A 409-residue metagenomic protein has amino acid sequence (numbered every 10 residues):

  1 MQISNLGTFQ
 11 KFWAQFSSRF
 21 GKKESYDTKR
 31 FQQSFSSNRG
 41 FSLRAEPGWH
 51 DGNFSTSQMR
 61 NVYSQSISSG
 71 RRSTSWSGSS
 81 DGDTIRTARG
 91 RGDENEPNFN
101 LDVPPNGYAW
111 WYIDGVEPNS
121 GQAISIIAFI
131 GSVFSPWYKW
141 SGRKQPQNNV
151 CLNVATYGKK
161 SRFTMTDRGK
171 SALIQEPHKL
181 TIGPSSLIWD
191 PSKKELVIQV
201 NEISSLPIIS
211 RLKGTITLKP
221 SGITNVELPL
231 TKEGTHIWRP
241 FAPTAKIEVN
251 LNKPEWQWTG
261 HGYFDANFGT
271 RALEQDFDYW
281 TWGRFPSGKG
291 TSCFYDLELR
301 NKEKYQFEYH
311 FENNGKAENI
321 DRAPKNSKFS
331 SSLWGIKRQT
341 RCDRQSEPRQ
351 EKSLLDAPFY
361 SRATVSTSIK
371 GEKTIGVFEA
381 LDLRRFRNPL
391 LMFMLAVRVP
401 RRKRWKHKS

Functional and structural regions predicted by a protein language model:
M1-T8, F41-L43: Non-Sec secretion/translocation targeting segments of pathogen effectors
G21, Q58-S409: Structured soluble/peripheral alpha/beta segments that form catalytic or ligand/cofactor-binding pockets
Y26-D27, H50-D51, N61: Acidic/polar hotspots within intrinsically disordered regions
S34-S36, S42, S55, S64-S69: Intrinsically disordered, low-complexity serine/threonine-rich segments
